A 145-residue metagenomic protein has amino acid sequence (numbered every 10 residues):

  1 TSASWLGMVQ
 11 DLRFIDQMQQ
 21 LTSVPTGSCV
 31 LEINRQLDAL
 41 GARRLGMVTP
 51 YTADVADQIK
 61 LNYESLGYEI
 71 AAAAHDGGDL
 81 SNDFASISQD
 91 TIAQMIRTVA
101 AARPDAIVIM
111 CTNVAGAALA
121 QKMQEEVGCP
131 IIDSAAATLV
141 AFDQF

Functional and structural regions predicted by a protein language model:
T1-F145: Non-catalytic structural scaffold of enzyme domains
